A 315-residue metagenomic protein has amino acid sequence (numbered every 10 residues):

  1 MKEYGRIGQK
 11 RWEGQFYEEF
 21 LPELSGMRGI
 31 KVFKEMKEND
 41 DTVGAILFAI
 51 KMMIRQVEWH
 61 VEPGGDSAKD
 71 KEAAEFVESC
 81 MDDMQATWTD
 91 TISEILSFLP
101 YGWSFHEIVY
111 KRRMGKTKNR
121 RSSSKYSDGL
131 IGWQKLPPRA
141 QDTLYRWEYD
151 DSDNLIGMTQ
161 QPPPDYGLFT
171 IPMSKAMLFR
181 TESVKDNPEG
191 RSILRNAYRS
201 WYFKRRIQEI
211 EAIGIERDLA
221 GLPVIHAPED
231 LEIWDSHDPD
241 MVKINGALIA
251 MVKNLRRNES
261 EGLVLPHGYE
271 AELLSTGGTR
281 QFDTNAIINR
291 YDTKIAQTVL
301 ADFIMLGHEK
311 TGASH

Functional and structural regions predicted by a protein language model:
K2-R28, V32-G44, A49-M53, P63-G64 (+1 more regions): Structured, contiguous alpha/beta core segments that scaffold functional sites
P228-E232, E261-H315: Surface-exposed loop-to-helix/strand elements on domain peripheries
